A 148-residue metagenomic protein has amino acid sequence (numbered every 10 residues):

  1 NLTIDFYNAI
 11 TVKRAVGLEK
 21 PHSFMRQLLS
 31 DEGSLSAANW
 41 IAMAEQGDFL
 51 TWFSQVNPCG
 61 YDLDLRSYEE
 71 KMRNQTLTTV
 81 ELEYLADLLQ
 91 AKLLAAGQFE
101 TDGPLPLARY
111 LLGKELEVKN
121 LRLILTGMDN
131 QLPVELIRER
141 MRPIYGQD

Functional and structural regions predicted by a protein language model:
N1-D148: Extended alpha-helical surfaces
